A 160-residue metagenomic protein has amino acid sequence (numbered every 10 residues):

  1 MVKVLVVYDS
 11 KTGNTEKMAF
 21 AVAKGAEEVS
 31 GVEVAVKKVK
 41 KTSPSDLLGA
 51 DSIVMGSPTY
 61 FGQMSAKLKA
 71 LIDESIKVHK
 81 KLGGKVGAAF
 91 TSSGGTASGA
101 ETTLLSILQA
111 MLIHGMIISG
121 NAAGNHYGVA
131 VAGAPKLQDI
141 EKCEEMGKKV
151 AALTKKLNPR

Functional and structural regions predicted by a protein language model:
V2-V4, N14-K17, A21-R160: FMN-binding flavodoxin-like domain, especially the glycine-rich phosphate-binding loop
V7: Ligand-binding pocket scaffold of soluble enzyme catalytic domains
